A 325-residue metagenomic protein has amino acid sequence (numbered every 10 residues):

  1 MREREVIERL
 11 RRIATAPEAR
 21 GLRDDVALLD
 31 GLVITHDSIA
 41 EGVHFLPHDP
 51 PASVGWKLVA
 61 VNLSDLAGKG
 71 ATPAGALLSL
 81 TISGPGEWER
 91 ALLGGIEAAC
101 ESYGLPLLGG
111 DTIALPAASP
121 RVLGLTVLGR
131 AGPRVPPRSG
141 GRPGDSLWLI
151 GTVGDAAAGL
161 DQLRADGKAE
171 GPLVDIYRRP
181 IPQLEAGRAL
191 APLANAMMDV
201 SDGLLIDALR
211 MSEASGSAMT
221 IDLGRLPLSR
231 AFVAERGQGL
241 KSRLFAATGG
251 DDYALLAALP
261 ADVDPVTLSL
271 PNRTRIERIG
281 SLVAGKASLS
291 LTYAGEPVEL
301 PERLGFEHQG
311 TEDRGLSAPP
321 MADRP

Functional and structural regions predicted by a protein language model:
M1-E5, R9, S83-L108, I113-L123 (+3 more regions): Glycine-/charge-enriched secondary-structure boundary and capping motifs
M1-P50, K69, L78, G95 (+4 more regions): Extreme N-terminal cap/leader segments of soluble proteins
A16-E18, E97, D111-P116, P133-G140 (+5 more regions): A generic local secondary-structure boundary/capping motif
D30, D145-S146, D251-L255: Short, surface-exposed beta-edge/turn micro-motifs
H36-D37, P120, P136-G187: Short, acidic (Asp/Glu-rich) active-site segment that either coordinates a divalent metal cofactor
P51-L77, A91-S102, E185, G203-M211: Small-aliphatic-rich amphipathic alpha-helix that forms the alpha element of a beta-alpha
L77-S83: Short glycine-rich or small-residue beta-strand-to-loop segments that form or flank ligand, phosphate, metal/Fe-S
